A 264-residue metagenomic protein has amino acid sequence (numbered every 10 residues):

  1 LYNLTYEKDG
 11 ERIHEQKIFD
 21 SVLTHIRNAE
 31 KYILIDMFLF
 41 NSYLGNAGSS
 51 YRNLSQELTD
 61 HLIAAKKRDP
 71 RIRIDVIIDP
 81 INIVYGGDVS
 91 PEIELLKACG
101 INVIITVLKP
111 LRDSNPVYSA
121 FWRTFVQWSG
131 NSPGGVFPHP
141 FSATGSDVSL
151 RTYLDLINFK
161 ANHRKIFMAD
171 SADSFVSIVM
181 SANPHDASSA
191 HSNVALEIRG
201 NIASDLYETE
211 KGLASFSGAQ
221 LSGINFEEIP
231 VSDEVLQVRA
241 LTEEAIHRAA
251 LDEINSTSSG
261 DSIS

Functional and structural regions predicted by a protein language model:
L1-S264: Charged, low-complexity intrinsically disordered terminal segments
